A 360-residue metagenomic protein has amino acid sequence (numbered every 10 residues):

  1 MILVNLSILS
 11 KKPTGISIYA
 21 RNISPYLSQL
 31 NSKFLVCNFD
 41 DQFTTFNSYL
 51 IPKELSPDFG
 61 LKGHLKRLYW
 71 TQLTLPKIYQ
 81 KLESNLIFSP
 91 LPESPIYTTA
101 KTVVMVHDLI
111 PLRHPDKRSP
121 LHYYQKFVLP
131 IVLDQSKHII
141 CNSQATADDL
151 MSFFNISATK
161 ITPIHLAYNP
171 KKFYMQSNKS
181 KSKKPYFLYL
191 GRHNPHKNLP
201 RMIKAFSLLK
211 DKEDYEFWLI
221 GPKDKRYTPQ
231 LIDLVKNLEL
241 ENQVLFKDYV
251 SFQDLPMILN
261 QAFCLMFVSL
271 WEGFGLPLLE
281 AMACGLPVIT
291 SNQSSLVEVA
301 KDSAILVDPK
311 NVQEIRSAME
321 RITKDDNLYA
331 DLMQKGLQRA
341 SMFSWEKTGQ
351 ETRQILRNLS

Functional and structural regions predicted by a protein language model:
M1-S360: Carbohydrate transferase catalytic cores enriched for Leloir-type hexosyltransferases
